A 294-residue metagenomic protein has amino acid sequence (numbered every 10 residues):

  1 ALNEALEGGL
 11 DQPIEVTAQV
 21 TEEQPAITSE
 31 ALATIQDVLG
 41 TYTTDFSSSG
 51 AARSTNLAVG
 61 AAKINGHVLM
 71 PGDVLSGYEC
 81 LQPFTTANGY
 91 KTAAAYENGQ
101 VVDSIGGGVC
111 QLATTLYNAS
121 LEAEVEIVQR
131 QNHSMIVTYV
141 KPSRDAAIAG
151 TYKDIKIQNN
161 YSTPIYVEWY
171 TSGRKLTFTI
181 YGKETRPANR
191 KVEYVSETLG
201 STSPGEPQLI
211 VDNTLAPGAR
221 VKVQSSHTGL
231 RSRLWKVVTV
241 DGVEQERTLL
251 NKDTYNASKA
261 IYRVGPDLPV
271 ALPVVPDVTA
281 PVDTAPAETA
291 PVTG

Functional and structural regions predicted by a protein language model:
A1-G294: Well-ordered beta-sheet/strand-loop patches within structured domains
